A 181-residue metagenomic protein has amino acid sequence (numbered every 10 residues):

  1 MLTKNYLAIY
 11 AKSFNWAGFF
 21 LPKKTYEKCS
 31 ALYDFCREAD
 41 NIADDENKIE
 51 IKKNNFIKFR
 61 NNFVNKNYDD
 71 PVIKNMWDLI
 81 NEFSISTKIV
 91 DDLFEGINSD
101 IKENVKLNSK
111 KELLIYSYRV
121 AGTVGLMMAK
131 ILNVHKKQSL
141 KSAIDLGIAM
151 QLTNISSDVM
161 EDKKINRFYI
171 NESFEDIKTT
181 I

Functional and structural regions predicted by a protein language model:
M1-I181: Acidic catalytic motifs of isoprenoid enzymes
